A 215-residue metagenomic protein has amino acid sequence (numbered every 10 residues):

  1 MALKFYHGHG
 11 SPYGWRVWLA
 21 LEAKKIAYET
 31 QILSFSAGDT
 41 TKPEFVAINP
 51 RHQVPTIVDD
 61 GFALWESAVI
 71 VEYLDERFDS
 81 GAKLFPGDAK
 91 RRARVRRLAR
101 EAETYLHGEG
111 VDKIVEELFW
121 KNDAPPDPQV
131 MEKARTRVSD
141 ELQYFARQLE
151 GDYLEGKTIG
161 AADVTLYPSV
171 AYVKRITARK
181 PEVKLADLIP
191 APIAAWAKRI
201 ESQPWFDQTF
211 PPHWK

Functional and structural regions predicted by a protein language model:
M1-E132, D152: GST-like domain detector, emphasizing the conserved glutathione-binding G-site in the N-terminal thioredoxin-like
Y105-K198: GST-like fold's C-terminal all-alpha helical module
D187-K215: Long hydrophobic alpha-helical segments typical of transmembrane helices together with their membrane-interfacial
